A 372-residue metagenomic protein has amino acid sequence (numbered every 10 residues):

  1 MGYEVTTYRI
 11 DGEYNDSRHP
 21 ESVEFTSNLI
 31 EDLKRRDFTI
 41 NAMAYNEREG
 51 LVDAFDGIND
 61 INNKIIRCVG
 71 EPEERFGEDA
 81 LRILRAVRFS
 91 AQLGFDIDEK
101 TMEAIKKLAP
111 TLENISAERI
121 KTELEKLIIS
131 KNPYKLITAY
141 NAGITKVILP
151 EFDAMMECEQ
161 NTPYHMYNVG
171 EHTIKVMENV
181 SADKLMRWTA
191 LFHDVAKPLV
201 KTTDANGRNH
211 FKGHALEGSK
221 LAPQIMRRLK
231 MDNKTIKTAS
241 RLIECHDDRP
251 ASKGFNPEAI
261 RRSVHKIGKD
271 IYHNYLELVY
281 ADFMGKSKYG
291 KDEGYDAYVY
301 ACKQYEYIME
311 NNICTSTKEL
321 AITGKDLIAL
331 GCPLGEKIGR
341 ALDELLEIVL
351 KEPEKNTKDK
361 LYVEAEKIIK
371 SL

Functional and structural regions predicted by a protein language model:
M1-L372: Catalytic cores of the polymerase beta-like nucleotidyltransferase superfamily and closely associated nucleotide
